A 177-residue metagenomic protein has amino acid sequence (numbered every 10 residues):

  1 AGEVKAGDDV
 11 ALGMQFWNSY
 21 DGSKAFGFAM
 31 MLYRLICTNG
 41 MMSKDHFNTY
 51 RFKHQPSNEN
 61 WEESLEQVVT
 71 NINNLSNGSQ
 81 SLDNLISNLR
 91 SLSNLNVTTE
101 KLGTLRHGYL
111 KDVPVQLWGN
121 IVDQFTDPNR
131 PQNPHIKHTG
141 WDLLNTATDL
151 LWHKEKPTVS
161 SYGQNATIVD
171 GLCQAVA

Functional and structural regions predicted by a protein language model:
V4-A177: Intrinsically disordered, low-complexity regions enriched in serine/threonine
